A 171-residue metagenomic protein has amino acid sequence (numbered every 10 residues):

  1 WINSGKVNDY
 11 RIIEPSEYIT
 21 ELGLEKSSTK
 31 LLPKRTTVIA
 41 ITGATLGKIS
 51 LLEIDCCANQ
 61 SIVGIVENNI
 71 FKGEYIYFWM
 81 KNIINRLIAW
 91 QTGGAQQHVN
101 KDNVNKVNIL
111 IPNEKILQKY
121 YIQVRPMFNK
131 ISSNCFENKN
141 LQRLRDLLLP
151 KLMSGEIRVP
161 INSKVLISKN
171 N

Functional and structural regions predicted by a protein language model:
N3-K34, E53, A58: Sequence-specific dsDNA recognition surfaces
E14-P15, I49, A95-H98: Conserved catalytic-core motifs characterized by acidic clusters
V38-A40: A generic structural signal for residues embedded in beta-strands
L46-L52: Short, Lys/Arg- and Gly-enriched loop/turn segments at beta-strand edges
Q60-I62: Glycine- and aromatic-enriched periplasmic loops at the membrane-periplasm interface of multi-pass inner-membrane
I70-F71, Y75-F78, N82-Q97, D102-N171: Amphipathic alpha-helical coiled-coil/heptad-repeat segments
